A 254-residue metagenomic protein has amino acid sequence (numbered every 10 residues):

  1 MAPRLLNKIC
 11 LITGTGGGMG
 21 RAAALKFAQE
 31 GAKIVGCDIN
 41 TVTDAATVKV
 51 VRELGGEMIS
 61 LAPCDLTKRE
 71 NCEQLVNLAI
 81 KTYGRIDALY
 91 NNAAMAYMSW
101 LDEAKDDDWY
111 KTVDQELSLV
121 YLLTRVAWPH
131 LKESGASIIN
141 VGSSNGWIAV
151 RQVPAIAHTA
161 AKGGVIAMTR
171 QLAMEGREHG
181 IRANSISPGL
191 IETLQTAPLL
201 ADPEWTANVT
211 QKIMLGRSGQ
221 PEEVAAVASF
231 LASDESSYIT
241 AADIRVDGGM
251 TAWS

Functional and structural regions predicted by a protein language model:
R4, S229, T240-S254: Short C-terminal tail/terminal secondary-structure segment of NAD(P)H-dependent dehydrogenase/reductase domains
I9, G16-G18: Conserved glycine-rich cofactor-binding loop
Y90, R177-R182, I239-A241: Short, small/polar-rich loop/turn modules that mediate ligand/substrate recognition or access, typified
W100-L101, K105-V113, W205, V209: Substrate-binding pocket helix/loop in short-chain dehydrogenase/reductase
T124, A161, T169: Active-site helix of classical SDR
P129, R170, M174-E178, S237: Alpha-helical segment proximal to the catalytic Tyr-Lys
S143: Residue(s) in the substrate-gating loop at a strand-loop-helix junction that position the organic substrate next
